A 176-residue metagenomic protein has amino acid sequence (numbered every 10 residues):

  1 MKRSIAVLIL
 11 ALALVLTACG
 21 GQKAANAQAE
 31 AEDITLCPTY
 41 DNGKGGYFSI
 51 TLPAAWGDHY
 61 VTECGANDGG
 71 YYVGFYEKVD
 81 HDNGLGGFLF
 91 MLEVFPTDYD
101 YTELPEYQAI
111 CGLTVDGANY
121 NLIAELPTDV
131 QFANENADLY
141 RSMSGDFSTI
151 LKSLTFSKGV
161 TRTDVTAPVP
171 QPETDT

Functional and structural regions predicted by a protein language model:
M1-L10: Positively charged n-region of N-terminal signal peptides that target proteins for export
V15-A18: C-terminal motif of bacterial Sec signal peptides marking the signal peptidase cleavage site
G20-K23: Bacterial signal peptide processing site
A25-G43: Short, compositionally biased strand/turn segments that nucleate or flank brief secondary-structure elements
A27, Y40-D41, Y60-A66, I110-D116: Short, exposed beta-strand/loop patches in secreted or surface proteins that constitute
T39, G45, T51-T102: Secretory pathway targeting signatures of secreted, lumenal, and periplasmic proteins
N83-S148: A hydrophobic alpha-helix/topogenic segment detector that preferentially activates on transmembrane helices
L126-T176: Surface-exposed amphipathic alpha-helical segments
